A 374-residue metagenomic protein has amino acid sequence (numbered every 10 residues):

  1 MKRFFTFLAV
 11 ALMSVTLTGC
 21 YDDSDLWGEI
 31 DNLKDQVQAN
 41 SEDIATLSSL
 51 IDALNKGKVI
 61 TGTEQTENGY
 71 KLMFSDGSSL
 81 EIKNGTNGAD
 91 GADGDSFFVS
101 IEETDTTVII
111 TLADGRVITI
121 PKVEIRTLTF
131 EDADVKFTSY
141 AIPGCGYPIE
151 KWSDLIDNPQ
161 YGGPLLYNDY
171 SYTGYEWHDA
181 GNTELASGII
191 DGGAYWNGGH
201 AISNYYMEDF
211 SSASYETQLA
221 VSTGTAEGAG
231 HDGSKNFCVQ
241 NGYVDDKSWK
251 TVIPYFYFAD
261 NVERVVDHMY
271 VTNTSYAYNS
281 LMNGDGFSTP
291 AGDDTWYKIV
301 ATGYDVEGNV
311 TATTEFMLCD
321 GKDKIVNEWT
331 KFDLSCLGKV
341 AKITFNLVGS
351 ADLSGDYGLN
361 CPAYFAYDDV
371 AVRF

Functional and structural regions predicted by a protein language model:
M1-F4: Positively charged n-region of N-terminal signal peptides that target proteins for export
V15-G19: C-terminal motif of bacterial Sec signal peptides marking the signal peptidase cleavage site
Y21-E124: Collagen/collagen-like triple-helix sequence repeat recognition
S78-N87, R116-E124, T129-E131, A259 (+1 more regions): Short amphipathic beta-strand/extended segments with alternating polar/hydrophobic composition
E124-V252, N261: N-terminal targeting leaders for non-cytosolic proteins
N261-H268, K339-V340: Extended extracellular/luminal ectodomain segments enriched in beta-structured repeat modules
S280-I299: Short coil-to-beta strand junction motifs in C2/discoidin
T295-F374: Terminal, low-complexity interaction segments
